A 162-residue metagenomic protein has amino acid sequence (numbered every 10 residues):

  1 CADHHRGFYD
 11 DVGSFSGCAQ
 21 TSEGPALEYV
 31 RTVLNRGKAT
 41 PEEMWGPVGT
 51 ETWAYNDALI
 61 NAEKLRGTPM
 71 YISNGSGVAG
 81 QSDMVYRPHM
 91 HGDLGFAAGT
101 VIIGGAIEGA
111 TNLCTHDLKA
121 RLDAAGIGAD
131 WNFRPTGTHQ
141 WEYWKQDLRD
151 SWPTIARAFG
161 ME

Functional and structural regions predicted by a protein language model:
C1-E162: Non-catalytic cap/lid and distal C-terminal segments of serine-dependent acyl enzymes
